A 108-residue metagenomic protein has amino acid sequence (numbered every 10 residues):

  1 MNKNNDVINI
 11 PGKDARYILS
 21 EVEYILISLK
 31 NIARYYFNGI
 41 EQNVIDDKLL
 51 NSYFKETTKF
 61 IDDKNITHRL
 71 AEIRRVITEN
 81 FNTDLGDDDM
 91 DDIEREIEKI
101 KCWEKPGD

Functional and structural regions predicted by a protein language model:
M1-I8: Short, charge-rich amphipathic alpha-helices with coiled-coil/heptad character
A15, L19-V22, L26-L29, D63 (+2 more regions): Generic L/I/V-rich hydrophobic alpha-helical segments across diverse proteins
V22-L50: Ampipathic, surface-exposed secondary-structure segments
L29, A33-Y36, I77, F81-D84 (+1 more regions): Leucine-rich amphipathic alpha-helices with coiled-coil/heptad-repeat character
E41-E94: Acidic, low-complexity, intrinsically disordered interaction modules
E96-I100: Short, mixed-charge aromatic SLiMs
K101-D108: Short acidic DE-rich linear segments
